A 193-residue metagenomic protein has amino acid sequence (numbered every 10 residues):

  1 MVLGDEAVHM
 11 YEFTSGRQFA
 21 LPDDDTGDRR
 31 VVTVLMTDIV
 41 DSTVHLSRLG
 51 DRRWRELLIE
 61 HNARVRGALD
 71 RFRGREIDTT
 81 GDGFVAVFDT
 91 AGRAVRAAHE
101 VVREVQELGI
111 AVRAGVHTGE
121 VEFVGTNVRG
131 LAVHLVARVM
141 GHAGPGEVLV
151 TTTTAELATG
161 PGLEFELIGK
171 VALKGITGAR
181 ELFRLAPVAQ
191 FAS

Functional and structural regions predicted by a protein language model:
M1, H61, H117: Histidine-centered active-site/metal-ligand motif
L3-V34, R184-S193: Intrinsically disordered or compositionally simple regulatory linkers and C-terminal tails in signal-transduction
D5, D51, R71-G74, E107 (+2 more regions): Short, well-ordered coil loops that connect the C-terminus of an alpha-helix to the N-terminus of a beta-strand
A20-A97, E104: Catalytic NTP-binding/metal-coordinating core of nucleotidyl cyclase/transferase enzymes
R66, V85-A192: Catalytic beta-strand-to-alpha-helix segment of the class III nucleotidyl cyclase homology domain
